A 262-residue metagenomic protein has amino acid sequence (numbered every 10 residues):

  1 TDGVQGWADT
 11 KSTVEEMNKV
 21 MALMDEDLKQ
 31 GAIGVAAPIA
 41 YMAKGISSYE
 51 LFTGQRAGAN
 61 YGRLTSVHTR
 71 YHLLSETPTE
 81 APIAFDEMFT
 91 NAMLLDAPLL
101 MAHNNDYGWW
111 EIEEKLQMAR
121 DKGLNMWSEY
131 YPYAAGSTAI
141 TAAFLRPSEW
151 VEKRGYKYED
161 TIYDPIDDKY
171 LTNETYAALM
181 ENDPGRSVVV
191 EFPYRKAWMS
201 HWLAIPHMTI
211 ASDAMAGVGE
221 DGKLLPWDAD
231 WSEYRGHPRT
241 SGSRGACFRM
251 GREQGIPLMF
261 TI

Functional and structural regions predicted by a protein language model:
T1-G45, E80, F85-M93, A97-F260: Active-site neighborhoods of metal-dependent hydrolases
A40, R70-Y71: Short, ordered loop/turn segments at secondary-structure junctions
S48-V67, N91-D96: Alpha-helix-loop-beta-strand connector modules within alpha/beta enzyme cores
G54, T65-T69, C247, F260-I262: Extended, hydrophobic alpha-helical segments in both membrane/secreted and soluble proteins
Y71-T77: Glycine-rich phosphate-binding "P-loop"
